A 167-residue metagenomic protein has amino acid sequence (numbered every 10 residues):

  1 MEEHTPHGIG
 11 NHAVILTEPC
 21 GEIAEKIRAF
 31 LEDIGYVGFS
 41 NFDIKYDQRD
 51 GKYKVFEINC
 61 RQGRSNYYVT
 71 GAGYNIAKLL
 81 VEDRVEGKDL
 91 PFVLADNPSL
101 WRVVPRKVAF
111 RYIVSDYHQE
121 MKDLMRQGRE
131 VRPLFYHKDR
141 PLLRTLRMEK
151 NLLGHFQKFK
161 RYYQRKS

Functional and structural regions predicted by a protein language model:
M1-G35, N59-R84: ATP-dependent carboxylate/phosphate-activation module, predominantly the ATP-grasp catalytic core and closely related
V37-R49: A short glycine-rich, hydrophobically flanked beta-strand micro-motif that places a catalytic Asp/Glu for divalent metal
N41-D43, Y68-T70, V93-L94: Short acidic alpha-helical/loop segments enriched in Asp/Glu that coordinate divalent cations
K45, R61-R64, R102: Basic side chains
Q48, I76-L79, W101: Short, surface-exposed, charged/polar-biased interaction segments
K52-E57: Protein kinase-like catalytic core scaffold
E82-S167: Peripheral (often C-terminal) accessory segments that flank ATP-dependent C-N-forming ligase machineries
